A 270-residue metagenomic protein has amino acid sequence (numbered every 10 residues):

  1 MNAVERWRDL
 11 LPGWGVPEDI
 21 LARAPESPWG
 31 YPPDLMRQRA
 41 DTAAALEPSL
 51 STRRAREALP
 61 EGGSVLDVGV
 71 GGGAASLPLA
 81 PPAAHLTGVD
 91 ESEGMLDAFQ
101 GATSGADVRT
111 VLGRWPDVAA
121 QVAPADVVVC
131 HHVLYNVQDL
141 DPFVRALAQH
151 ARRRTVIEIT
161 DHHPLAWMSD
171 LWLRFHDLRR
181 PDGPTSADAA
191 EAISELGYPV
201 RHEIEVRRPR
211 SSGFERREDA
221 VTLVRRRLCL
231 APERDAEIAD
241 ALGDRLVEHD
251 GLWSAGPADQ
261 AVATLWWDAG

Functional and structural regions predicted by a protein language model:
M1-L59: Conserved class I S-adenosyl-L-methionine
G63-G71: Conserved class I S-adenosyl-L-methionine
G72-D117: Class I SAM-dependent methyltransferase SAM/SAH-binding core
V127-D139: A short SAM/SAH-binding and catalytic strip from SAM-dependent methyltransferases
D141-V156: A short glycine-rich, Lys/Arg-flanked "PGG" loop and its adjoining helix->strand segment in the class I
R154-P181: Conserved class I S-adenosyl-L-methionine
D182-G197: Short alpha-helix
P199-G270: Conserved Class I S-adenosyl-L-methionine
